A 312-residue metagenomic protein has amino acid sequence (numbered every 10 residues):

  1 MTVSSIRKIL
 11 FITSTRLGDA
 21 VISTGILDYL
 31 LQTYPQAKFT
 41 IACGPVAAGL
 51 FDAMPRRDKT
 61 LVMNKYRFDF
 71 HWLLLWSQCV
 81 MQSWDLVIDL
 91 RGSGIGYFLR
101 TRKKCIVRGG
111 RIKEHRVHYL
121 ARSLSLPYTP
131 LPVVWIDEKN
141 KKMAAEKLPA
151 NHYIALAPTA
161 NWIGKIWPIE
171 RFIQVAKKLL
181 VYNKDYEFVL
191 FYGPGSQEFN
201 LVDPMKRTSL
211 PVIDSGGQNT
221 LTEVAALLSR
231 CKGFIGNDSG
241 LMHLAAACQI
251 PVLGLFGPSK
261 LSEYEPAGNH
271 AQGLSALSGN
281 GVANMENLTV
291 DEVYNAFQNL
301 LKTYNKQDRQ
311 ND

Functional and structural regions predicted by a protein language model:
T2-H115, E223-A226, G233: Active-site and donor-binding regions of nucleotide-sugar-utilizing enzymes
I6-K8, L148-A155, Y186-V189: Charged active-site motifs of nucleotide-sugar-dependent glycosyltransferases
A47-F51, G195-L201, L261-E263: Short, charged/polar "capping" segments at the starts of alpha-helices and the immediately preceding loops
A53, G109-K113, D214, H243-D312: Nucleotide-sugar donor-binding patch of glycosyltransferase catalytic domains
V62-D69, S215-Q218, L277-S278: Short beta->alpha junction loops
M63, L90, I106-G109, F191 (+3 more regions): Generic beta-sheet signal
T101-K165, I169, Y304: Mid-sequence helix-capping/hinge segment at a functional interface
R171-G257: Donor-binding and catalytic core of enzymes assembling or modifying cell-surface/extracellular glycoconjugates
